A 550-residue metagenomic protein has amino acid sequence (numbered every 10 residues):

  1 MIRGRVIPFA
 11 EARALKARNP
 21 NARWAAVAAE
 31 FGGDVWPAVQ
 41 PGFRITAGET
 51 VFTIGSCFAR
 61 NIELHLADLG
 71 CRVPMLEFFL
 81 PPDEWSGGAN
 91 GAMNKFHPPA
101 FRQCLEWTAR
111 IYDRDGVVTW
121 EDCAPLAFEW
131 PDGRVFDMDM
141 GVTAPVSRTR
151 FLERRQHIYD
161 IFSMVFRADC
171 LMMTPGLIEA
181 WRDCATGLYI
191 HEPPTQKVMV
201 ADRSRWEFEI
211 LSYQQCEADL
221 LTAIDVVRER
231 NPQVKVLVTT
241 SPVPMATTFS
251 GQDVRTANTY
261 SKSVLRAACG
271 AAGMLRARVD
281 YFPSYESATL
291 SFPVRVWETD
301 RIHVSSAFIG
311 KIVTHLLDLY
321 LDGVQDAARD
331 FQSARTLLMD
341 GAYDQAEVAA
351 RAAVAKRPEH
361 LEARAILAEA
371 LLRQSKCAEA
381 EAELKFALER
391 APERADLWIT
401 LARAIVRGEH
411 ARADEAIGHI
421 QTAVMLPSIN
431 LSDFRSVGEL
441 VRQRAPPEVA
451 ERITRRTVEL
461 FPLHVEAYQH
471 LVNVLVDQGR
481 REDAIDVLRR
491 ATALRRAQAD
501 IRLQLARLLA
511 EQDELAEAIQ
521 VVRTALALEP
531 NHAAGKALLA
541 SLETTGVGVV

Functional and structural regions predicted by a protein language model:
M1-M339, Q345-V348, I366, L542: Extracellular glycan-modifying ectodomains
A328, E362, D396, S432-D433 (+3 more regions): Start-of-helix register in tetratricopeptide repeats
M339-D340, R373, R407-E409, Q443 (+3 more regions): Register position in tetratricopeptide repeats
A352-A353, F386-A387, T422-A423, R456-T457 (+2 more regions): Canonical positions in the second alpha-helix
